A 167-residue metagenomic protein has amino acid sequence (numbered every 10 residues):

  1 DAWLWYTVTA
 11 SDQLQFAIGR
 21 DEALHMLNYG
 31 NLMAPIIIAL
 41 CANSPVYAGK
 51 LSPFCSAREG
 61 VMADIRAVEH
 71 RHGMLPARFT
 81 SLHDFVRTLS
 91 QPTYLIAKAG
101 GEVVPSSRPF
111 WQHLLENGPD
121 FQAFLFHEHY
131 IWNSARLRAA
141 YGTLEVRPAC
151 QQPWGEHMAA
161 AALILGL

Functional and structural regions predicted by a protein language model:
W3-Q13: Residues forming anionic-ligand binding surfaces in small-molecule and nucleic-acid pockets of primarily soluble enzymes
W5-Y6, R20-L167: C-terminal accessory/tail domains of diverse enzymes
D12-A17, V146: Short cationic amphipathic helices and targeting signals
